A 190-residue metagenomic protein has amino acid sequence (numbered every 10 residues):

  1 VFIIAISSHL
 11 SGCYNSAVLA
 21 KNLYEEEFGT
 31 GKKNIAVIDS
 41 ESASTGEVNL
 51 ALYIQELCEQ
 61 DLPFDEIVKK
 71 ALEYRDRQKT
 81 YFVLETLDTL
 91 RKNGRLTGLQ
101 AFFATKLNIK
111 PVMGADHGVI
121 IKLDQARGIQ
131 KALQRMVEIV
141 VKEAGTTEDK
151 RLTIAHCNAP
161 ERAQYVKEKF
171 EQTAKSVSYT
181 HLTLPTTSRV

Functional and structural regions predicted by a protein language model:
F2-I3, T153: Structural motif
I3-S7, I38-D39: Short beta-strand segments
L10-A36, S42-L52, E56-L182: Mixed-charge interfacial surface used for oligomerization/domain docking and macromolecular partner engagement
H181, T186-V190: Single conserved hydrophobic/aromatic residue that forms the stacking wall/gate of nucleotide- or nucleobase-binding
